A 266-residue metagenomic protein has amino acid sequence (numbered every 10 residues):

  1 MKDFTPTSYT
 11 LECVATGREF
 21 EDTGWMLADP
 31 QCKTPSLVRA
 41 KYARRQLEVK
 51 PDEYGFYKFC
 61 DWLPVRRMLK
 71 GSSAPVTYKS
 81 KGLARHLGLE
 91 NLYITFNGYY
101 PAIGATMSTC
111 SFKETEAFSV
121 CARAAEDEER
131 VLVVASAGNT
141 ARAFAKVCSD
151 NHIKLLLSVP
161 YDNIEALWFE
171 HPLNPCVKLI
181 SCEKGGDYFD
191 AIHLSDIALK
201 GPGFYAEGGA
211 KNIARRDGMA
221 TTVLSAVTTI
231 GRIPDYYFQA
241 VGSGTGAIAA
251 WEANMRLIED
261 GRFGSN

Functional and structural regions predicted by a protein language model:
M1-N266: PLP-dependent amino-acid enzyme catalytic core
